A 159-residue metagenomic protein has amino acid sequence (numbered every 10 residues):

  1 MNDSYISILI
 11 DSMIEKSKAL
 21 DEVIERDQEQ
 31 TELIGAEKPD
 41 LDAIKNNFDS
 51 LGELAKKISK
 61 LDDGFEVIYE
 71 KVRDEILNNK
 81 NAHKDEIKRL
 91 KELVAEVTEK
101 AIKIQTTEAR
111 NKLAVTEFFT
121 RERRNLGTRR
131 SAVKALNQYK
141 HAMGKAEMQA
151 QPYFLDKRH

Functional and structural regions predicted by a protein language model:
M1, D40, A82, T128-R129: Alpha-helix capping and helix-coil boundary motifs
M1-K60: Long, hydrophobic N-terminal alpha-helical segment
I8-L9, N78-K80, T128: Short linear motifs at secondary-structure transitions and domain/linker junctions
S17, D21-I24, K38, I44-N47 (+5 more regions): Generic detector of bulky aromatic hydrophobic side chains
D27-T31, E66-R73, L136: Extended amphipathic alpha-helical scaffold segments
E53-I68, E96-T107: Amphipathic alpha-helical coiled-coil segments
D63-R89: Carboxylate-rich helix-loop segments that flank metal/cofactor sites and access channels in metalloenzymes
H83, I87-H159: Short terminal interaction segments
